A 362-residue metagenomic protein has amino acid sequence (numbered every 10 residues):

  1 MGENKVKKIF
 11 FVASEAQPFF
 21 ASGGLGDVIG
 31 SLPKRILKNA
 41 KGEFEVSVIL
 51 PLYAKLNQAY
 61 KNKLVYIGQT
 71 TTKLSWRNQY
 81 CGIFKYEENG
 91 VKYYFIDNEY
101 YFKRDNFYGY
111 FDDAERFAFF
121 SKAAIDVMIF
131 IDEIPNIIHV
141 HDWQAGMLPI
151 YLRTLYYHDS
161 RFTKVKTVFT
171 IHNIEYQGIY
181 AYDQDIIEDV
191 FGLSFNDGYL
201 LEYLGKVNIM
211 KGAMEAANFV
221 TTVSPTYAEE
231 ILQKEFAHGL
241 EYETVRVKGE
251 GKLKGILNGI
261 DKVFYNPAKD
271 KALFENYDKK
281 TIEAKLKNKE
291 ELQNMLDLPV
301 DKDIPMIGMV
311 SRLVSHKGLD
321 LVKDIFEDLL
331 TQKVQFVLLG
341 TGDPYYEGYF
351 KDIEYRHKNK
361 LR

Functional and structural regions predicted by a protein language model:
M1-R362: Catalytic cores of nucleotide-sugar-dependent glycosyltransferases that transfer UDP/GDP/TDP-activated
